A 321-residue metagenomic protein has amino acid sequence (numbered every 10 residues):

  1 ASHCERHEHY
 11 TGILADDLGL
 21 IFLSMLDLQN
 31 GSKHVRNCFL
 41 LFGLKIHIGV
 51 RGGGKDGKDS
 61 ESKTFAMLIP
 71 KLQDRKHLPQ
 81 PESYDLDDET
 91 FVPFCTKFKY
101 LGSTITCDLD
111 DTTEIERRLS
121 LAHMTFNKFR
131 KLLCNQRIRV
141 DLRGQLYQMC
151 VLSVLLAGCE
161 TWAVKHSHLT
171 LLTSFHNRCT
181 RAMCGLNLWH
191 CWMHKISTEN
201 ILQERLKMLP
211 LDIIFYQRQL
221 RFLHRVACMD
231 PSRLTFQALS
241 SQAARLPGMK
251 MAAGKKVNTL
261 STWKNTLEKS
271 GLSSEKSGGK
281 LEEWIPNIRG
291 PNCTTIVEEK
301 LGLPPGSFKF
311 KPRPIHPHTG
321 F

Functional and structural regions predicted by a protein language model:
A1-F321: Short linear motifs embedded in intrinsically disordered, charge-biased segments
